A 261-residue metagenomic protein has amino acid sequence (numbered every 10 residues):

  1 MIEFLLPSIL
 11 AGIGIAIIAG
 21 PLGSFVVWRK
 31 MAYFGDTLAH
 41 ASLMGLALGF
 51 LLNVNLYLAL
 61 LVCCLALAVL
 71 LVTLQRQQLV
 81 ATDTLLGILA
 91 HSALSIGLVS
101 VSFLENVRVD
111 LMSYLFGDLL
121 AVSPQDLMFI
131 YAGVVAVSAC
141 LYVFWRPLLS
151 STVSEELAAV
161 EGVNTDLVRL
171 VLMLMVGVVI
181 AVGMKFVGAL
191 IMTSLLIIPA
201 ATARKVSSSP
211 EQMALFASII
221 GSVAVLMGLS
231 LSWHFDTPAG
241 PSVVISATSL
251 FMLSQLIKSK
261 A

Functional and structural regions predicted by a protein language model:
M1-I17: Membrane-interfacial amphipathic/re-entrant helices at transmembrane-helix boundaries
L5-P7, R76-Q78, L86-F144: Transmembrane helix-bundle core of multi-pass membrane transporters and related energy-transducing complexes
S8-A11, L56-C64, D83-G87, Y131 (+2 more regions): Loop-to-transmembrane alpha-helix initiation sites
I13, I17-P21, V62-L70, I96 (+5 more regions): Generic alpha-helical transmembrane segments of integral inner-membrane proteins, especially permease/transport modules
S24-V107, A203-L215, S232-H234, K258-K260: Short loop segments and helix-boundary regions at transmembrane helix junctions of multi-pass inner-membrane proteins
A139-L172: Membrane-helix/interface signature in polytopic inner-membrane proteins
R146-P147, L256-A261: Membrane-interface capping segments at transmembrane-helix boundaries
L190-P241: Transmembrane alpha-helical segments in multi-pass inner-membrane proteins
